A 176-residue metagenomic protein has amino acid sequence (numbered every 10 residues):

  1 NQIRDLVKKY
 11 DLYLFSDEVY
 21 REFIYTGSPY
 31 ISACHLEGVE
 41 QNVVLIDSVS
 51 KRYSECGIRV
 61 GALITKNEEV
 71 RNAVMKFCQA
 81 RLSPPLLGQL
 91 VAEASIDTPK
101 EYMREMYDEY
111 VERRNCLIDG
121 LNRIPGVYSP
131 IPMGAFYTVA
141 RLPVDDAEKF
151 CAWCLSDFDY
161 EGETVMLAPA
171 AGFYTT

Functional and structural regions predicted by a protein language model:
N1-T176: PLP-dependent class I/II
